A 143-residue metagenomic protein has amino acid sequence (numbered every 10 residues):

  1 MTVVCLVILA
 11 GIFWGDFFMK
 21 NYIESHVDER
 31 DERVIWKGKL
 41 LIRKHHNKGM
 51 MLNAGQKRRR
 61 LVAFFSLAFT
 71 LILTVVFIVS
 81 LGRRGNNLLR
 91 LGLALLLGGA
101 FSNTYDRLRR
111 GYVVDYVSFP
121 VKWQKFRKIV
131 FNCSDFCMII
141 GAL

Functional and structural regions predicted by a protein language model:
M1-L143: Alpha-helical transmembrane bundles and membrane-interface segments of multipass inner-membrane proteins
